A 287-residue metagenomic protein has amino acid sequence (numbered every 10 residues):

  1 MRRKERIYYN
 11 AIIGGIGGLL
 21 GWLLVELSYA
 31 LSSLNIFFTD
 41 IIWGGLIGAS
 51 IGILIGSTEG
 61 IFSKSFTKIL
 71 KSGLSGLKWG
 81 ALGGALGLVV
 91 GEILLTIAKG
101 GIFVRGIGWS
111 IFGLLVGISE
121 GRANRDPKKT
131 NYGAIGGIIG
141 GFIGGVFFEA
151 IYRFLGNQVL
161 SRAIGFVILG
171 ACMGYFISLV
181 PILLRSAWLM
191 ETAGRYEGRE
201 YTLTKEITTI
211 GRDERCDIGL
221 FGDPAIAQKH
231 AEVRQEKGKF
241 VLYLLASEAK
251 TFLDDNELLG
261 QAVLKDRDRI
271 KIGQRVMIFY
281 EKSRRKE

Functional and structural regions predicted by a protein language model:
M1-R2: Short, Lys/Arg-rich, polar N-terminal cytosolic tail immediately upstream of the first transmembrane signal-anchor
E5-E26, I36-G60, K64, K68 (+4 more regions): Small-residue-enriched transmembrane alpha-helices
A30-L31: Long, intrinsically disordered low-complexity linkers enriched in proline
F38, L160, R275-E287: Regulatory inter-domain linker segments that are low-complexity and enriched for serine/threonine/proline
P127-K128, F154-G156, L183-M190, D213: A cytosolic-side transmembrane-helix exit/cap motif
G170-A193: Juxtamembrane or sensor-core-proximal signal-transducing alpha helices that couple sensory domains to cytosolic
A187-I207, G211: Short, highly charged, low-complexity non-transmembrane loops/tails of multi-pass membrane proteins
T202-R275, E281: Forkhead-associated
